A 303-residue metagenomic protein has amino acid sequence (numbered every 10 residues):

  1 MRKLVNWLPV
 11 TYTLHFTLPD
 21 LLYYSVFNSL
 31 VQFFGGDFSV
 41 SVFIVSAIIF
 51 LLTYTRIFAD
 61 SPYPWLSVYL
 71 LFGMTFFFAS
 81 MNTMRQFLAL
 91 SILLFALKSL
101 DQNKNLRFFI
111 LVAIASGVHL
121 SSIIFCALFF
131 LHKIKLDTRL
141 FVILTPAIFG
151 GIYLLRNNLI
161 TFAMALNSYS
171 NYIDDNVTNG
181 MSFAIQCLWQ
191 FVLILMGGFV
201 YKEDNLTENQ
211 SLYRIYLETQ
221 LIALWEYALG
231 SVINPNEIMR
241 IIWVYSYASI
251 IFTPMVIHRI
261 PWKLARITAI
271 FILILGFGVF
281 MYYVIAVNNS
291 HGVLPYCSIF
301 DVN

Functional and structural regions predicted by a protein language model:
M1, Y24, F129-S246, N289-N303: Alpha-helical transmembrane segments and terminal signal-anchor/GPI-anchor hydrophobic tails, characterized by long
R2-G36: Short hydrophobic/aromatic helix or loop-helix immediately within or flanking a transmembrane segment in polytopic
F33-I48: Loop-to-helix entry region of an early transmembrane alpha helix in multi-pass inner-membrane enzymes
Y54-M74: Transmembrane-helix signature of polytopic, membrane-embedded enzymes that assemble or transfer cell-envelope glycans
M81-F87: Short acidic/glycine- and proline-prone juxtamembrane loop motifs at membrane-interface regions of multi-pass membrane
L93-R107: Membrane-interface transmembrane helices that cradle and orient dolichyl/undecaprenyl
F108-L111, S121-H132: Transmembrane-embedded, aromatic-rich helix segments that form part of the hydrophobic channel/pocket engaging
P146, P261-M281: Signature aromatic-anchored transmembrane alpha helix within multi-pass, membrane-resident enzymes that catalyze glycan
